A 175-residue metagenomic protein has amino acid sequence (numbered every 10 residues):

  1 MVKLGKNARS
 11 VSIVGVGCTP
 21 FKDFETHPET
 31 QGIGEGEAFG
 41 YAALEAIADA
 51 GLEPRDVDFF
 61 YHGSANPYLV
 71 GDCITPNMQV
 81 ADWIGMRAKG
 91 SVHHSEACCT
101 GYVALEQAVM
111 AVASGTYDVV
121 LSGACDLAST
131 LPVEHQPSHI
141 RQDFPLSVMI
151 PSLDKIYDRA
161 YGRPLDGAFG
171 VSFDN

Functional and structural regions predicted by a protein language model:
M1-C98, Q107, N175: Conserved active-site "lid/cap" helical segment
G5-N7, P67-V119, G123, L127-P132 (+1 more regions): Conserved catalytic cysteine-centered active-site region of acyl-thioester-dependent Claisen-condensing enzymes
